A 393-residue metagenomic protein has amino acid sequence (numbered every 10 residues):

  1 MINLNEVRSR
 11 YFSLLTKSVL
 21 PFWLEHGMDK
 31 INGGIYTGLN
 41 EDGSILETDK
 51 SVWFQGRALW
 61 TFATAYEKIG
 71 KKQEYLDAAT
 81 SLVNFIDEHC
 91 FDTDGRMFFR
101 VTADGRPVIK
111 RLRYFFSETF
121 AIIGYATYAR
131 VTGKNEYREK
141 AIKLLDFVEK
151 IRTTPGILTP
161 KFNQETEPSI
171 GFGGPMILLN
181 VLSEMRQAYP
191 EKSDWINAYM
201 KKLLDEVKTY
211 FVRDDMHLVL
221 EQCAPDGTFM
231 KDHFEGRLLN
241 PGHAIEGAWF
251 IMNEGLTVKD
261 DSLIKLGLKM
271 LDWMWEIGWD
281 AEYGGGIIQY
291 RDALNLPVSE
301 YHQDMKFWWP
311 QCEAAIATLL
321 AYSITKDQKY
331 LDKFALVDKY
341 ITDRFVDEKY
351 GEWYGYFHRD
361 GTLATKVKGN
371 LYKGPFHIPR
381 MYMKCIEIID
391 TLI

Functional and structural regions predicted by a protein language model:
M1-I393: Glycan-recognition and catalytic cores of secretory/periplasmic carbohydrate-active enzymes
